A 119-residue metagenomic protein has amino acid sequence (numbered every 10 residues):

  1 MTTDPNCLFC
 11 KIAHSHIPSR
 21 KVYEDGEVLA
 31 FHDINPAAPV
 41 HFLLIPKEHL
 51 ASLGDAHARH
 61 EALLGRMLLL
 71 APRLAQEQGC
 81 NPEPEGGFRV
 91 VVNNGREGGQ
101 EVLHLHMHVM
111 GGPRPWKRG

Functional and structural regions predicted by a protein language model:
M1-G119: HIT superfamily nucleotide-processing domains
